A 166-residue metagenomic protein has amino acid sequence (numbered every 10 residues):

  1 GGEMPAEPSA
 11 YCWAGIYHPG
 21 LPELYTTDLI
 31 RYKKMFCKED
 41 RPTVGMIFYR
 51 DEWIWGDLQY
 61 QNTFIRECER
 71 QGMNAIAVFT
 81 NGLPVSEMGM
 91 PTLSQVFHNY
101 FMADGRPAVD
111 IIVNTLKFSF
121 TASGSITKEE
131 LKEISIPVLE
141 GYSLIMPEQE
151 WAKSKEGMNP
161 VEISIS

Functional and structural regions predicted by a protein language model:
G1-S166: An N-terminal assembly and electron-transfer interface module characteristic of large anaerobic redox and radical
